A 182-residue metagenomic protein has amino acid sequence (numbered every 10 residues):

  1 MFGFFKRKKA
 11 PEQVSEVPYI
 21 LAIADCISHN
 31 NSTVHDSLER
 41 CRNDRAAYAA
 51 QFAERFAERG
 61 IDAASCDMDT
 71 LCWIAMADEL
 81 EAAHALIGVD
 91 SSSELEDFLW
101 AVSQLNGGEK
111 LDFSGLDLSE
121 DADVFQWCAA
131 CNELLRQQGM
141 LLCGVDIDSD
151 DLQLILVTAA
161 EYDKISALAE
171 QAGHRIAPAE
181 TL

Functional and structural regions predicted by a protein language model:
M1-L182: Contiguous interface-forming segments/domains that mediate binding rather than catalysis
